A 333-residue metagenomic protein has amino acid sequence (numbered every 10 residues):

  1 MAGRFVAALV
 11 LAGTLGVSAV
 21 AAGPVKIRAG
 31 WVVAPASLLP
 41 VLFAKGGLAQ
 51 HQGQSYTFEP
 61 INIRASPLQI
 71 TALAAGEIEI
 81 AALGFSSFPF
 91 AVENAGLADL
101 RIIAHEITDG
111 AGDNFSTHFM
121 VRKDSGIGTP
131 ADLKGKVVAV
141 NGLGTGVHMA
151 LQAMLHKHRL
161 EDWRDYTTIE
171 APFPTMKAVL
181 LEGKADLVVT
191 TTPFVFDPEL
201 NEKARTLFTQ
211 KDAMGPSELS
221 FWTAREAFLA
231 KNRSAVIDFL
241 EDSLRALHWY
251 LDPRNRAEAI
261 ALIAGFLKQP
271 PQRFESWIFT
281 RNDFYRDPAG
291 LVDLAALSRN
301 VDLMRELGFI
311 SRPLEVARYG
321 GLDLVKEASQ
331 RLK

Functional and structural regions predicted by a protein language model:
R4-G16: Bacterial N-terminal signal peptides
V17-A22: Sec/Tat signal peptide C-region and signal peptidase I cleavage site
G23-E161, T168-E170, D186, P216: Short, glycine-/small- and polar/acidic-enriched structural segments that line small-molecule recognition paths
L38, A111, F115-F119, A204-R205 (+3 more regions): Small-molecule pocket liners
S86, S125, T168, P174-F266: Pocket-lining segment of extracytoplasmic ligand-binding domains
A230-S311: Secondary-structure end/capping motifs
V301-K333: Conserved C-terminal helix/tail region of periplasmic/extracytoplasmic solute-binding proteins
